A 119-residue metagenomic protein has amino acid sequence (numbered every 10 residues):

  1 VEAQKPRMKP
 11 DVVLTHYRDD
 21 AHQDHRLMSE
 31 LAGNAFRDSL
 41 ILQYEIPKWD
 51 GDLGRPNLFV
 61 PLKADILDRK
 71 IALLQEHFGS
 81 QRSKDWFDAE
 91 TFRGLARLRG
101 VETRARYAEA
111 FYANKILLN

Functional and structural regions predicted by a protein language model:
V1-H25, S29: Proline-aspartate-enriched helix->loop->beta-strand connector
R7-M8, V12, I46-N119: The feature marks non-catalytic terminal segments
D20-Q23, D38-L40, D88-T91: A short linear-motif detector with a strong N-terminal bias
L27-L40: A mobile, often basic/glycine-rich helix-loop segment that functions as the active-site lid/recognition loop
L40-I46: His/Asp/Glu-enriched short active-site or ligand-binding loop at hydrolase and phosphoryl-transfer sites
